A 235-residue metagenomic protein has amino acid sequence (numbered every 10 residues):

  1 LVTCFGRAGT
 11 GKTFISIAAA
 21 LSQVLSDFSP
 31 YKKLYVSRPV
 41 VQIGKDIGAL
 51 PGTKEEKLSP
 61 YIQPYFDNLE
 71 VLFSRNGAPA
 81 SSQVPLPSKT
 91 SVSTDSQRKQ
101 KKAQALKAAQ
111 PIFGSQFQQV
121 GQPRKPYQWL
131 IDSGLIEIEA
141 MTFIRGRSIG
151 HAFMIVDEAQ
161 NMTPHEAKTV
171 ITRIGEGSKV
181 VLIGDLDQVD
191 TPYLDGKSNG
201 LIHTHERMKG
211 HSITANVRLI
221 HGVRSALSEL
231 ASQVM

Functional and structural regions predicted by a protein language model:
L1-S93, Q97-H151, N161-M235: Conserved helicase motor core of SF1/SF2 NTP-dependent helicases
I155-V156: Hydrophobic residues in beta-strands of the RecA-like P-loop NTPase core, especially within AAA+ ATPase
